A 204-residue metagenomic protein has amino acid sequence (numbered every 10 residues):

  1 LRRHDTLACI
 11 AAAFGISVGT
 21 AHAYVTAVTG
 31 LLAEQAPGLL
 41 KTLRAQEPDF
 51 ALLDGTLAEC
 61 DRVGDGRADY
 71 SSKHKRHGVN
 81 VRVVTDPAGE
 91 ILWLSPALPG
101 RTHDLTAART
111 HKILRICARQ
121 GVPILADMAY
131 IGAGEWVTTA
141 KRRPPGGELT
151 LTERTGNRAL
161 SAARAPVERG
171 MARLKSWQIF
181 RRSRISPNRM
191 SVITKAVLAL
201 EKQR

Functional and structural regions predicted by a protein language model:
R2, L7-C9, A13-T26, G30-R204: Short, well-ordered secondary-structure "scaffold" segments embedded in the functional core of diverse domains
